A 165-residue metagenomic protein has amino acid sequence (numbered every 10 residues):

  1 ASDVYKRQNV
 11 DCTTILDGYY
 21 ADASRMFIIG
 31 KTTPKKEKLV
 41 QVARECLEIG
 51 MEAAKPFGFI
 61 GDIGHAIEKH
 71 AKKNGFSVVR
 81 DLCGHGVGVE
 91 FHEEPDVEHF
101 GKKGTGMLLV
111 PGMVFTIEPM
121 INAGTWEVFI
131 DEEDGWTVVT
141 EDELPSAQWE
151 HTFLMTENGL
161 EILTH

Functional and structural regions predicted by a protein language model:
A1-V4: Short, small-residue-biased leader/transition segments that mark boundaries at the very start of proteins
N9-V10, I117: A generic structural signal for residues embedded in beta-strands
I15-A21, I28, T32-L108, V114-W126: Conserved, well-structured core segments that form or line functional sites
L16, M155-G159: Short acidic-glycine loop/turn motifs at beta-strand connectors
T33, C83-G84, N122-A147: Flexible glycine-rich active-site/ligand-binding loops centered on an Asp-His dyad
H151: Acidic-aromatic/histidine active-site loop/patch
I162-H165: Short hydrophobic/aromatic patches at helix-to-coil boundaries
